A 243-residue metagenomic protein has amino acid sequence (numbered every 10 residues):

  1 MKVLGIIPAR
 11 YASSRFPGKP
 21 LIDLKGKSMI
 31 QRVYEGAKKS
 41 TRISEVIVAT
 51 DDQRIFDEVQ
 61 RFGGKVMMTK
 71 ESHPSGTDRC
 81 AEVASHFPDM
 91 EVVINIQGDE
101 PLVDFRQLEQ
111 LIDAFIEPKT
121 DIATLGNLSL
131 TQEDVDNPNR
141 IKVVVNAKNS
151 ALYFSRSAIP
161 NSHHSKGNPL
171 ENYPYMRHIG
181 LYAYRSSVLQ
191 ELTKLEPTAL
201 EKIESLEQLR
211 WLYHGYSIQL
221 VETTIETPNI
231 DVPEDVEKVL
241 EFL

Functional and structural regions predicted by a protein language model:
K2-A49: N-terminal glycine-rich phosphate-binding loop and ensuing alpha1 helix
I43, D89-M90, E117-D121, Y216: Short, high-confidence coil segments that cap the C-terminus of an alpha-helix and link into the following beta-strand
I47, Q53-I96, E100-D113: Short phosphate-binding loop-to-helix
T50-D51, V103, Y184, D231: A conserved hydrophobic position in a structured secondary element of the catalytic/binding core that shapes
D104-L195: Conserved core of the sugar-phosphate nucleotidyltransferase
L170-L243: Conserved alpha/beta core of the MobA/IspD/sugar-nucleotide pyrophosphorylase nucleotidyltransferase superfamily
